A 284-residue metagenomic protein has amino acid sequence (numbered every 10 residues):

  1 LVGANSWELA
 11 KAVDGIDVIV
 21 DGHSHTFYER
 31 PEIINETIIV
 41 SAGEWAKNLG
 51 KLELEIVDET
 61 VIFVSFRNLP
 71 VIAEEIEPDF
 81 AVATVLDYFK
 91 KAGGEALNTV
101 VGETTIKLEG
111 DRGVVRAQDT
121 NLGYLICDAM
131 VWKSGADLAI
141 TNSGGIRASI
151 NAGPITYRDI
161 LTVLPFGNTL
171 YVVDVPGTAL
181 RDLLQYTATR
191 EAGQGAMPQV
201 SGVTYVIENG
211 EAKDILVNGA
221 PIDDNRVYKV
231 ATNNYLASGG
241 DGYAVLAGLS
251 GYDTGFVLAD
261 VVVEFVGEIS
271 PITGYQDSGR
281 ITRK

Functional and structural regions predicted by a protein language model:
L1-V2, G22-H25, G43-E44, S143-G145 (+2 more regions): Active-site metal-binding loops of divalent metal-dependent hydrolases
N5-T99, E191-Q199, T204-E208, K213-I215: Active-site-adjacent helix-turn-beta-strand microarchitecture at beta-sheet edges that either contains or buttresses
K11-A12, D58-V61, A117, L122 (+1 more regions): Mature extracytoplasmic/periplasmic regions of secreted or cell-envelope proteins, especially long low-complexity
T37, Y124-K284: Feature captures C-terminal
A42-W45, A117-T120, L161: Short Gly/Pro-enriched turn/cap motifs at secondary-structure boundaries
S65-N68, V100-K107, V172-D174: Short amphipathic
P78-I155: Hard-cation-handling environments
